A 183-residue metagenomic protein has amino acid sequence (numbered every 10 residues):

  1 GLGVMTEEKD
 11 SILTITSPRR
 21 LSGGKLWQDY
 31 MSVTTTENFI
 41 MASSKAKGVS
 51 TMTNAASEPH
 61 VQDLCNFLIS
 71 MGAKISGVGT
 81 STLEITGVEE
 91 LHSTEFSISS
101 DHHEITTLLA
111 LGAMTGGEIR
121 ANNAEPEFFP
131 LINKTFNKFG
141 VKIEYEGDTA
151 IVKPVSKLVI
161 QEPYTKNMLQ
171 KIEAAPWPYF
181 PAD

Functional and structural regions predicted by a protein language model:
G1-D183: Structural preference for solvent-exposed beta-strand-turn elements and adjacent flexible terminal/loop segments within
